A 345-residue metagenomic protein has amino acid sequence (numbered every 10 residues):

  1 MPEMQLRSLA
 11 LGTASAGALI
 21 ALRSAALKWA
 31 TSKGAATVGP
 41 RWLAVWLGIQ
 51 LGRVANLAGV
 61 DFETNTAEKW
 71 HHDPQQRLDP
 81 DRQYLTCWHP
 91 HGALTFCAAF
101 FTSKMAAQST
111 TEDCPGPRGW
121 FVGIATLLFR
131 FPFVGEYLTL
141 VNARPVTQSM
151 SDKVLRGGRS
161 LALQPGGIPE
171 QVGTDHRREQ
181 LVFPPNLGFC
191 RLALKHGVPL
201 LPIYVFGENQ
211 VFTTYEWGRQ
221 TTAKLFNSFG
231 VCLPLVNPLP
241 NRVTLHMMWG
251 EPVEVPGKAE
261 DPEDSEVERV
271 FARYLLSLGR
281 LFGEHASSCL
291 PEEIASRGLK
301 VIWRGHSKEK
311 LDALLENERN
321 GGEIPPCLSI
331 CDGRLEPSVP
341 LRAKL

Functional and structural regions predicted by a protein language model:
M1-I49: Alpha-helical bilayer-embedded segments of polytopic membrane proteins, i.e., transmembrane/intramembrane helices
M4-L9, D152-L345: Non-catalytic C-terminal accessory region of glycerolipid acyltransferases and related lyso-lipid remodeling enzymes
G34-W46, G52, F62, P80-G157 (+1 more regions): Catalytic core of membrane glycerolipid acyltransferases/transacylases, capturing the structured, soluble-facing
L43-D61, L128-V141, T213-V243, L345: Alpha-helical membrane-targeting segments
T64-A67, H246: A short, amphipathic edge element
T66-L78: Cytochrome P450 catalytic-domain "roof"
